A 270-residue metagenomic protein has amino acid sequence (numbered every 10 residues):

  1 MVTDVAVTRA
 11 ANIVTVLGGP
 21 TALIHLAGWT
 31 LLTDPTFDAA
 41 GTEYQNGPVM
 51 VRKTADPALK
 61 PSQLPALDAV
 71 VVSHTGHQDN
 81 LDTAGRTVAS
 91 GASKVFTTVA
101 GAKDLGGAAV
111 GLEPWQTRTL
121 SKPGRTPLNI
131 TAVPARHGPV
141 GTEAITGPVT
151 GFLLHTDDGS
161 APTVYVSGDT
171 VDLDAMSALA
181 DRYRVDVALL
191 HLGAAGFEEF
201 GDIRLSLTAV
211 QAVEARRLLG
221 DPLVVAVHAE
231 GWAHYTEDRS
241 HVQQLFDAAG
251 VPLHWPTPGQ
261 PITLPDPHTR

Functional and structural regions predicted by a protein language model:
V2-D4, W29-V72, T83-R86, P139-E143 (+1 more regions): Pre-active-site segment of Zn-dependent metallo-hydrolases
V2-R9, K94-A161, L245-P267: Metallo-beta-lactamase
V7-K60, A144-G168: Conserved beta-strand hairpin/beta-sheet module of binuclear metal-dependent hydrolase folds, prominently
I24, D34, H74, D82 (+5 more regions): Divalent metal-coordination and catalytic microenvironments
W29-L31, D68-A69, K94, L128 (+3 more regions): Structural motif
D38-A40, T75-L81, A102-L105, Q116-T119 (+5 more regions): Active-site environment of divalent metal-dependent phosphoester hydrolases
K53, A100, V171-Q260: Cap/insert and terminal regions of metallo-dependent hydrolase folds
P65-D68, T131-L205, P256-T269: Mobile, glycine- and charge-enriched loop segments and immediately flanking short secondary-structure elements within
